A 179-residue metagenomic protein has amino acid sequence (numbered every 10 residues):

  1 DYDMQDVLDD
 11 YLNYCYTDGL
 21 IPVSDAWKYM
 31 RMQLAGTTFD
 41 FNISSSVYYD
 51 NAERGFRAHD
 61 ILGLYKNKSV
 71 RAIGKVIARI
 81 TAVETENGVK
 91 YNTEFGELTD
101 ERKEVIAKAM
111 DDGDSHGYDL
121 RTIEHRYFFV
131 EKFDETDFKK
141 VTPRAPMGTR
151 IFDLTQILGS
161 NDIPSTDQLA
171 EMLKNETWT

Functional and structural regions predicted by a protein language model:
D1-T136, P143-F152, Q156-T179: Charged, terminal alpha-helix-loop-beta segments that serve as non-catalytic nucleic-acid engagement and/or assembly
